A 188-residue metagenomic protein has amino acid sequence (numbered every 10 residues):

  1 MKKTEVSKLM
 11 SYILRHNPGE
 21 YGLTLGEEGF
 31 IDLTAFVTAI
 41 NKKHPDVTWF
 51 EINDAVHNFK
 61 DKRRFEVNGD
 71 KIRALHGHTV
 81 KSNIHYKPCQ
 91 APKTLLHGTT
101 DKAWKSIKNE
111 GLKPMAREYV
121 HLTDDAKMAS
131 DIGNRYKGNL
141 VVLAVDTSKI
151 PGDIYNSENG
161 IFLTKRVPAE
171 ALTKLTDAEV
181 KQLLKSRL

Functional and structural regions predicted by a protein language model:
M1-V120, D124-L188: Conserved NAD+-utilizing ADP-ribose enzyme module
